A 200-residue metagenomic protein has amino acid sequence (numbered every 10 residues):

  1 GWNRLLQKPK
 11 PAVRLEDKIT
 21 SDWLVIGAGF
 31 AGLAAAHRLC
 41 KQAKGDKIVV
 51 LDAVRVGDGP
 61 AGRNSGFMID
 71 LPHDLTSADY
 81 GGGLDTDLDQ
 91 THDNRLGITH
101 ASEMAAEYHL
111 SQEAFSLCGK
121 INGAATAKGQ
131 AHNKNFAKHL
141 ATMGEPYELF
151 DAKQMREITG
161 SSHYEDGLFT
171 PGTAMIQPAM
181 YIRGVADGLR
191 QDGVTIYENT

Functional and structural regions predicted by a protein language model:
G1-W23, K41-K47: Extreme N-terminal leader/targeting segments of oxidoreductases
G27-L33, A53: Glycine-rich Rossmann-fold phosphate-binding loop(s) that bind the pyrophosphate of adenine dinucleotide cofactors
G32-A36, N94-A101, I182: Short, hydrophobic/amphipathic alpha-helical packing segments that form internal helix faces or helix-helix interfaces
A36, C40-K41, G188-R190: Gly/Ala-rich phosphate-binding loop of Rossmann-like dinucleotide-binding domains, activating on the conserved
C40-R63: Glycine-rich FAD pyrophosphate-binding loop
D70-A152: Dinucleotide-binding Rossmann-like beta1-alpha1 core, especially the glycine-rich loop that anchors the ADP
K138-M143, S162-T200: Helical element adjacent to the flavin cofactor pocket in flavoenzyme catalytic cores
